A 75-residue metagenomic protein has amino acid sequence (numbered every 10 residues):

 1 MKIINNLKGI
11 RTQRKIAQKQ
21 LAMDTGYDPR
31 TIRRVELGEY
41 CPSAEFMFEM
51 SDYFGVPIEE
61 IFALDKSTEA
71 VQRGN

Functional and structural regions predicted by a protein language model:
M1-Q13: A short, Lys/Arg-rich alpha-helix, primarily the initiator
T12, M23, D52: Alpha-helical residues within the helix-turn-helix
K15-R33: Short alpha-helical DNA-recognition segment
E39-E49: Short, basic-rich loop-to-helix N-cap that marks the start of a DNA-contacting helix
D52, E60-N75: Short, charged recognition helix plus adjacent turn of helix-turn-helix-like nucleic-acid-binding domains
